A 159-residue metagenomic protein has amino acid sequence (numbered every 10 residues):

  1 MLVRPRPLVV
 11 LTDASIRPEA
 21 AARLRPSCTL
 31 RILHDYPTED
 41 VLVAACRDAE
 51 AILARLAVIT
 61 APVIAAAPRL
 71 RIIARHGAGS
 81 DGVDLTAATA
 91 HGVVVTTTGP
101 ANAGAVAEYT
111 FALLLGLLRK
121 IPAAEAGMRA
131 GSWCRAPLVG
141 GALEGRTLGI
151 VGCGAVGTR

Functional and structural regions predicted by a protein language model:
M1-A49: N-terminal glycine-/charge-rich "phosphate-binding" loop or analogous flexible N-terminal tail
P5-R6, L70, E144-L148: Phosphate-coordination loops involved in phosphoryl transfer and adenosine-cofactor binding
P26, A136-R159: Rossmann-like dinucleotide/phosphate-binding beta-alpha-beta segment
V43-C46, I64-A67, L143: A short, aliphatic-rich alpha-helical micro-motif
E50-A51, I72: Short, Asp-centered acidic motifs that coordinate Mg2+ and/or phosphate in catalytic or ligand-binding sites
V58-R71, D84-A87: Rossmann-fold NAD(P) dinucleotide-binding segment
D81-V93: Rossmann-fold NAD(P)-binding glycine/threonine-rich loop
H91, T98-T147: Phosphate-binding beta-alpha-beta segment of Rossmann-like dinucleotide-binding domains, i.e., the NAD(P)
